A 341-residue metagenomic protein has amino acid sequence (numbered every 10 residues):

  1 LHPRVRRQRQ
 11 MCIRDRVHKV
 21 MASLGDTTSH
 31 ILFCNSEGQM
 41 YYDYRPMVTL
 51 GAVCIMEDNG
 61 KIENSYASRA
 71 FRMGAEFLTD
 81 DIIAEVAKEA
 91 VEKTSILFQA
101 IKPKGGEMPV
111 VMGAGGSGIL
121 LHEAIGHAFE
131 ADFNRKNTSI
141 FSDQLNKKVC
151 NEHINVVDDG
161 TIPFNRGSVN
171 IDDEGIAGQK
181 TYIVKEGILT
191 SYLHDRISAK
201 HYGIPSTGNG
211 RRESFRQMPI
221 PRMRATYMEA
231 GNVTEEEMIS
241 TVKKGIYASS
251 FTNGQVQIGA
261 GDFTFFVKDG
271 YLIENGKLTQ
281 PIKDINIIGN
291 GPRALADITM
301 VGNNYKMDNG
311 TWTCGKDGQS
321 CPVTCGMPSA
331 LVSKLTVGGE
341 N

Functional and structural regions predicted by a protein language model:
L1-R9, I13: Single conserved hydrophobic/aromatic residue that forms the stacking wall/gate of nucleotide- or nucleobase-binding
Q10, R14-I31, E107-M112, K147-D158 (+1 more regions): Active-site cores enriched in adjacent His and Asp/Glu residues with nearby glycine-rich loops that coordinate divalent
R16-A22, I96-P109, K306-K316, S320: Flexible, glycine/charged-enriched surface loops at secondary-structure junctions
T27, M56-K61, K185-E186, I273-N275: Short acidic-glycine loop/turn motifs at beta-strand connectors
T28-P46, I62-S68, L120-G126, G167-N170 (+4 more regions): Short acidic, glycine/serine/threonine-rich loops at helix termini
R45-A124, S191, Y305: Internal alpha/beta scaffold segment
E130-V149: Amphipathic alpha-helical
Q144-N341: Dual-mode signal for accessory low-complexity, basic/Gly-rich regions
